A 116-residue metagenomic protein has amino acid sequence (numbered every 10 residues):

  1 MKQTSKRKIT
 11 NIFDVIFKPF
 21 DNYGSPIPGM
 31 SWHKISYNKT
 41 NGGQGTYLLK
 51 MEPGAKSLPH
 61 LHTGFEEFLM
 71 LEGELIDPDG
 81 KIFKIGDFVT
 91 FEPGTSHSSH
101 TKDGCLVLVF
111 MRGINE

Functional and structural regions predicted by a protein language model:
M1-G43: A short, N-terminal "cap"/entry segment at the start of jelly-roll beta-barrel domains of the cupin/DSBH fold
S31-H62, E92-S96: Conserved short histidine dyad/triad with adjacent acidic residue
G43-Q44, L61-T63, K81-I82, T101-D103: Short glycine/proline-enriched turns and hinge-like loops at secondary-structure junctions
P53, H62-P78: Glycine- and acidic-residue-biased ligand/ion/polar-headgroup-sensing regions
D77-H97: Short acidic-glycine-tyrosine-enriched beta hairpin
P93-E116: Ligand-binding loop in jelly-roll beta-barrel domains
